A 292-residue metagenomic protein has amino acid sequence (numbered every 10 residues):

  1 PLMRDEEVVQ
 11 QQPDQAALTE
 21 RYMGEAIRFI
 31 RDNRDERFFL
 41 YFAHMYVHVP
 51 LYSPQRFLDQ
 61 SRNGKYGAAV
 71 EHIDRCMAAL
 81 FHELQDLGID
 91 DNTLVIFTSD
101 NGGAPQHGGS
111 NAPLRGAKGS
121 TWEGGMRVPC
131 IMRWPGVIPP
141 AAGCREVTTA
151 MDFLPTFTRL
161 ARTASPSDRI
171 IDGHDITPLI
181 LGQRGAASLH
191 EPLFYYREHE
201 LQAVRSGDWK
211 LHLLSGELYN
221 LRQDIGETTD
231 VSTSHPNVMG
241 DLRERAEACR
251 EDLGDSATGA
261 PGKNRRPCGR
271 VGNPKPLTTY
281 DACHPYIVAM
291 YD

Functional and structural regions predicted by a protein language model:
P1-D35, H44-S53: Formylglycine-dependent
Q10-A16, Y66-G67, V137-T148, A161-D168 (+1 more regions): Active-site rim elements
A26, R37-A43, V70, M77 (+5 more regions): Beta-strand elements within well-structured catalytic alpha/beta cores of enzymes that handle phosphate/sulfate esters
R34-L40, I89-V95, R127, L189-H190 (+1 more regions): Loop/turn elements at helix/coil->beta-strand transitions in domains of secreted/extracellular proteins
L40-P50, F97-G103, D172-G173, F194-H199 (+2 more regions): Short, solvent-exposed turn/loop segments enriched in Gly/Ser/Thr/Pro and often Arg
P50-Y52, D59-K65, A69, R75 (+4 more regions): Histidine-centered active-site microenvironments of extracellular/periplasmic hydrolases and transferases
G103-E123, I138-A142, E146-Q223, D255-T258 (+1 more regions): C-terminal cap/loop subdomain of S1 sulfatases and analogous C-terminal strand-loop tails that border
F153, Q202, S206-G207, L211 (+1 more regions): Long, internal low-complexity/basic segments
